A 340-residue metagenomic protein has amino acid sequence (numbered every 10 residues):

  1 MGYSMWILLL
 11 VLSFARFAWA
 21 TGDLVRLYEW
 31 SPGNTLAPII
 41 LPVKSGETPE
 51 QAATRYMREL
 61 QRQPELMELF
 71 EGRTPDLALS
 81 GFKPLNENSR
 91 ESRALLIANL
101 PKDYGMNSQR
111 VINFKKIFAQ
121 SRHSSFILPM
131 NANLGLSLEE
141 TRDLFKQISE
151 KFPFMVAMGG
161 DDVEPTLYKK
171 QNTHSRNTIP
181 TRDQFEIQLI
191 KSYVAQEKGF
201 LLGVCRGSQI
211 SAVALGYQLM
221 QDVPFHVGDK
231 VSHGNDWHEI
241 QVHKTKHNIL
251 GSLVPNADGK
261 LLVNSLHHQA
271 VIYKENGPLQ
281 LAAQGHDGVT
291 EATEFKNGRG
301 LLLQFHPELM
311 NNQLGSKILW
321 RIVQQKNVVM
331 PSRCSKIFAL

Functional and structural regions predicted by a protein language model:
M1-A20: Classical Sec-dependent N-terminal signal peptides that target proteins to the secretory pathway
W19-L202, V213-M220, P224-N256, K260-L262 (+5 more regions): N-terminal beta1-alpha1 cap of cysteine-dependent amidohydrolase-like domains
C205: Catalytic nucleophile serine of serine hydrolases, specifically the conserved "nucleophile elbow" pentapeptide
Q209: Cytosolic ligand/metal-binding cores
L301-F305: Active-site-proximal beta-strand elements of phosphoester/diester hydrolases
